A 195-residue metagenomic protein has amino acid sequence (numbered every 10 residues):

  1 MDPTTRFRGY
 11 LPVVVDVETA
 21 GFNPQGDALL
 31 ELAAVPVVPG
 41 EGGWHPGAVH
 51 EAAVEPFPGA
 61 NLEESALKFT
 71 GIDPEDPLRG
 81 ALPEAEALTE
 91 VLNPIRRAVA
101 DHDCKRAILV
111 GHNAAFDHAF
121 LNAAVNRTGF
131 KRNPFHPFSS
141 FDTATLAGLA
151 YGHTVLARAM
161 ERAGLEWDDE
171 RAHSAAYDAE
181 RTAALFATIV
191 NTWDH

Functional and structural regions predicted by a protein language model:
M1-H112, A163: Conserved non-catalytic scaffold segment of RNase H-like nuclease domains
V17-T19, L32, H118, T143 (+1 more regions): Generic detector of well-ordered alpha-helical packing
F22-P24, G148, A184: Conserved protein kinase catalytic core
L29-A33, N126-G129, A179: Glycine-rich, phosphate-binding/catalytic loops in enzymes
V54-T70, P74-P77, T143-E180: Active-site-proximal helix-loop-helix substrate-binding element of RNase H-like nuclease domains
K105-I108, F135-S139: Residue-level recognition of the N-termini of beta-strands and the immediately preceding loop/turn
I108-A115, A119-F120, A124-V125, A157-H195: Acidic, Mg2+-coordinating catalytic module of metal-dependent nucleases/exonucleases that use a two-metal-ion mechanism
H118-F138: Substrate-recognition/cap helix-loop segment adjacent to the acidic, metal-dependent catalytic center of Asp-based
